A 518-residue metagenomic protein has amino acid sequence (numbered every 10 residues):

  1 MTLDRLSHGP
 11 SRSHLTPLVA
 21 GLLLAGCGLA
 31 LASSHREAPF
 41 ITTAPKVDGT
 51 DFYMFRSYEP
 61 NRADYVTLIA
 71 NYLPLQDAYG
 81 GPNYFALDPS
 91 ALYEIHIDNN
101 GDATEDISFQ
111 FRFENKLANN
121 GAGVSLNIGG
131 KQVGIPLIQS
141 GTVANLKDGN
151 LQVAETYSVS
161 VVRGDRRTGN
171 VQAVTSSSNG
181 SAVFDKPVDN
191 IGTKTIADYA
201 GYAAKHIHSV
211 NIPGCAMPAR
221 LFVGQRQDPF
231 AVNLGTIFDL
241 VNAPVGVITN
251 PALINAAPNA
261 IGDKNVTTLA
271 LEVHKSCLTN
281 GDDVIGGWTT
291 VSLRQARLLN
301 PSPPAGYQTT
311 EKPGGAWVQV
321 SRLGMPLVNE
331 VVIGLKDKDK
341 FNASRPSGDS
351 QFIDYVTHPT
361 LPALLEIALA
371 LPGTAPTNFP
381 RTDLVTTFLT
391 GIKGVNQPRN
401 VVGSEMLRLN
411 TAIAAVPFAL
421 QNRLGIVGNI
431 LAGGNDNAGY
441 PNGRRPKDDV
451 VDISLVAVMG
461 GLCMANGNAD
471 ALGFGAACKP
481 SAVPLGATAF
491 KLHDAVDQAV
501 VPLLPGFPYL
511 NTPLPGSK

Functional and structural regions predicted by a protein language model:
M1-S13: N-terminal secretory signal peptides that target proteins for export/translocation
L15-T16, P258: Short, functionally important structural connectors and interaction interfaces within domains
T16-C27: Bacterial N-terminal signal peptides
L31-K518: Surface-exposed extracytoplasmic segments
